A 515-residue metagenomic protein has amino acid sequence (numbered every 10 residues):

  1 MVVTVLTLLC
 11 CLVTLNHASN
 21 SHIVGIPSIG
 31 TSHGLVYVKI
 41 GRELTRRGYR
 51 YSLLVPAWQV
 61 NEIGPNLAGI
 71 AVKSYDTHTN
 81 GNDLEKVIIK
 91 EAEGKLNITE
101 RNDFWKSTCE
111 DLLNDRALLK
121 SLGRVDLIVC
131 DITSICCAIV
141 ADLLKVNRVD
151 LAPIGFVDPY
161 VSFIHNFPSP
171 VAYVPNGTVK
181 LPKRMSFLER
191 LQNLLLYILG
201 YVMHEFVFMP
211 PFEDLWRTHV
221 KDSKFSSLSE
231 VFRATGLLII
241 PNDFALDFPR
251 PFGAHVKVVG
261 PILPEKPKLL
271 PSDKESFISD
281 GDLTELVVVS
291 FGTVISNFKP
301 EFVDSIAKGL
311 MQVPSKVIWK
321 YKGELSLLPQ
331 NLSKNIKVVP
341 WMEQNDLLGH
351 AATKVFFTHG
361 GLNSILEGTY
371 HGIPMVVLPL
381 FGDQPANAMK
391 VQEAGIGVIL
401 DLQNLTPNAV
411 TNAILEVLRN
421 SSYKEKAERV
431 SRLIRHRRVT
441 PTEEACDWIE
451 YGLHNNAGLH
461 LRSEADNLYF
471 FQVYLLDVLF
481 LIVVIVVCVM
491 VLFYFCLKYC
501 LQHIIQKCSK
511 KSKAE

Functional and structural regions predicted by a protein language model:
V2, L8-G25, T31, E43-R46: N-terminal signal peptide
N20-S21, I29, K39-K316, L325-N331 (+2 more regions): Nucleotide-sugar-dependent glycosyltransferase catalytic domains
K73-T79, A152-P153, G260-P261, H359-G360 (+2 more regions): Short beta->alpha connector loops at strand-helix junctions that form conserved, small/polar/Pro-enriched
I128, P340-N387: A donor-sugar binding/catalytic signature common to diverse glycosyltransferases and related nucleotide-sugar
D142, G368-T369, Q392: Short alpha-helix at the nucleotide-sugar/activated-sugar donor binding site of glycosyltransferases and closely
L325-D346: Nucleotide-activated donor-binding/catalytic signature segment of Leloir-type glycosyltransferases, i.e., the conserved
K337, M375, E393-D401: A short acidic/histidine/glycine-rich donor-binding loop in glycosyltransferase catalytic cores
L405-S422: C-terminal "capping" alpha-helix adjacent to the active site of nucleotide-linked donor transferases in cell-envelope
